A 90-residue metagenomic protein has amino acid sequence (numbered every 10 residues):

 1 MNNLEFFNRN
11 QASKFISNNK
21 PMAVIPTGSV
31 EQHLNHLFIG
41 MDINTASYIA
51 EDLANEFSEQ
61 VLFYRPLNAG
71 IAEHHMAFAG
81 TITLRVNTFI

Functional and structural regions predicted by a protein language model:
N2-I90: N-terminal catalytic or cofactor-binding beta/alpha core of small enzyme domains
